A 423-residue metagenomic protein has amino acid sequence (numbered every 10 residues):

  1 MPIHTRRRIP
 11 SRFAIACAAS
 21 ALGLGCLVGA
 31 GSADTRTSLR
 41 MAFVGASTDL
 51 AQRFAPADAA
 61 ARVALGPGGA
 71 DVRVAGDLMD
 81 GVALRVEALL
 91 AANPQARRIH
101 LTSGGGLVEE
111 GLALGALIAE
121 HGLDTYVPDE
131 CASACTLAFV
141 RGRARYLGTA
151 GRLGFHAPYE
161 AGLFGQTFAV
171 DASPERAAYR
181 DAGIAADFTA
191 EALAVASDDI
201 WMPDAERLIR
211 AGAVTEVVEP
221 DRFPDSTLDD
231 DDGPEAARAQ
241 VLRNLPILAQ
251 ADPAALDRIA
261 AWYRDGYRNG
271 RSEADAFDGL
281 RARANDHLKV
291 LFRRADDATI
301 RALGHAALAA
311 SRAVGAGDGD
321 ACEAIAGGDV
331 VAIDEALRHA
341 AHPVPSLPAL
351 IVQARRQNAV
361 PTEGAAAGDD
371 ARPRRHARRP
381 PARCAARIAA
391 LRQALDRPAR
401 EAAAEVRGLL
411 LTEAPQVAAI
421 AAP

Functional and structural regions predicted by a protein language model:
A16-G25: Bacterial N-terminal signal peptides
A33, V44-R85: STAS-typified acidic loop motif
P67-D71, D229-I325: N-terminal Sec/ER secretory leader and immediately downstream segment of secreted/extracellular precursors
P94-E110, D124-C131: Short, glycine-/small-residue-enriched flexible loop/hinge segments at domain edges that mediate gating
A119-G162: Glycine-rich beta-to-alpha active-site loop
H156-A236: Charged, glycine-interspersed solvent-exposed loop segments at helix/strand-loop junctions that cap or gate access
D252, R375-P423: A cross-kingdom marker for long, charged
R312-R378: Extended amphipathic alpha-helical interaction segments
